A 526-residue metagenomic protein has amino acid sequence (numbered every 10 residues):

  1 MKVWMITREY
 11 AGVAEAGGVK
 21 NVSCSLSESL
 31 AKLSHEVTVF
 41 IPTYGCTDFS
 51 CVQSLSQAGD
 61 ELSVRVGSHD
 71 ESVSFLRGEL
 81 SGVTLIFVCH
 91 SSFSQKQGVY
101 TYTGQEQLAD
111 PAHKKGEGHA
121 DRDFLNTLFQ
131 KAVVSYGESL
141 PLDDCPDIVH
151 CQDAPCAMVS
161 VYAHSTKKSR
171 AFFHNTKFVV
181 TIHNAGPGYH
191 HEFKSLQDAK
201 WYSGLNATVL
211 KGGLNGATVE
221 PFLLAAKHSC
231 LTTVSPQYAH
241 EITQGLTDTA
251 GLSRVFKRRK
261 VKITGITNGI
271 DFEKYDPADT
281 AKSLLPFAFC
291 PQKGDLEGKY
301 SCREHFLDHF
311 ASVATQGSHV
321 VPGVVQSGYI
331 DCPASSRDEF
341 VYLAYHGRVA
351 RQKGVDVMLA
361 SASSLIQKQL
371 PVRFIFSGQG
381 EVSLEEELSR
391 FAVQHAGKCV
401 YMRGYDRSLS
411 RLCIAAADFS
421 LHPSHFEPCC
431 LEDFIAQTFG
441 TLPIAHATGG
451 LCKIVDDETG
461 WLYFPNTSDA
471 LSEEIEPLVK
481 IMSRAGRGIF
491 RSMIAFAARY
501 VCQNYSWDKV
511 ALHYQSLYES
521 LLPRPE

Functional and structural regions predicted by a protein language model:
M1-E526: Catalytic cores of nucleotide-sugar-dependent glycosyltransferases that transfer UDP/GDP/TDP-activated
